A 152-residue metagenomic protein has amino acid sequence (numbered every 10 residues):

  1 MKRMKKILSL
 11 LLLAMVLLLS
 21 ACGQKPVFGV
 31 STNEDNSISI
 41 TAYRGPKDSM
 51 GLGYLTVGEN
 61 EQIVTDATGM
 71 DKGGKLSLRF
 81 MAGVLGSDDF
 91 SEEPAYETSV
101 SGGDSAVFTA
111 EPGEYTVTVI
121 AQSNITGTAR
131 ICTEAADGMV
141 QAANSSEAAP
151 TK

Functional and structural regions predicted by a protein language model:
M1-L11: Bacterial N-terminal signal peptides that target proteins for export
L17-A21: C-terminal motif of bacterial Sec signal peptides marking the signal peptidase cleavage site
G23-T56, A142-P150: Transition segment at domain starts
T41-R79: Post-signal-peptide N-terminal segment of Sec-exported extracytoplasmic proteins
G53-T56, Y96-E111: Beta-sandwich interaction modules
E61-T65, V107-I125, A129: Noncatalytic modules at the cell exterior or secretory-pathway interfaces, chiefly beta-strand-rich lectin/adhesion
G73-E92, C132-E134: Short, surface-exposed beta-strand/strand-loop-strand elements in extracellular ectodomains
G74-L76, S123-A143: Edge beta-strands of jelly-roll/beta-sandwich modules across compartments, strongly enriched in secreted/luminal
